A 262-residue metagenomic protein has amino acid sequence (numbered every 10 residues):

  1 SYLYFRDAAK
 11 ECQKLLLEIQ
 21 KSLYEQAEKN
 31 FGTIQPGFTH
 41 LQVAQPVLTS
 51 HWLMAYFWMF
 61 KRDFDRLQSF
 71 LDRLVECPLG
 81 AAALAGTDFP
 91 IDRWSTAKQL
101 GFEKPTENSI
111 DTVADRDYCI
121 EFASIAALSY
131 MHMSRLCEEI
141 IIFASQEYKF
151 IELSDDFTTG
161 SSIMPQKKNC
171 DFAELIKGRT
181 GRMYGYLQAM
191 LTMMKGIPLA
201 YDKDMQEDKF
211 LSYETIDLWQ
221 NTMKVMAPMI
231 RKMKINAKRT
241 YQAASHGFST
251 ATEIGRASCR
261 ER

Functional and structural regions predicted by a protein language model:
S1-Q45, T106-Y118, M194-M205: Long, non-coiled-coil amphipathic alpha-helical linker/lever segments that couple catalytic cores to other domains
L3, F60, P90-I91, S249-E253: A generic alpha-helix surface/boundary motif
Y4-D7, H51, I120-L128, E253-R260: Short, well-ordered beta-strand elements within core beta-sheets of diverse protein domains
F5, A9, L53, D115 (+4 more regions): Amphipathic alpha-helical coiled-coil segments and their boundaries
A8, C12-L15, I19, Y56 (+3 more regions): Alpha-helical packing segments of well-folded alpha/beta enzyme cores
K14, P46-G196: Internal glycine-rich alpha/beta core junctions
Y24, E28-F31, D72-V75, I141 (+4 more regions): Alpha-helical coiled-coil oligomerization motifs
K149, M164-R262: Glycine-rich cofactor/substrate-binding loops
